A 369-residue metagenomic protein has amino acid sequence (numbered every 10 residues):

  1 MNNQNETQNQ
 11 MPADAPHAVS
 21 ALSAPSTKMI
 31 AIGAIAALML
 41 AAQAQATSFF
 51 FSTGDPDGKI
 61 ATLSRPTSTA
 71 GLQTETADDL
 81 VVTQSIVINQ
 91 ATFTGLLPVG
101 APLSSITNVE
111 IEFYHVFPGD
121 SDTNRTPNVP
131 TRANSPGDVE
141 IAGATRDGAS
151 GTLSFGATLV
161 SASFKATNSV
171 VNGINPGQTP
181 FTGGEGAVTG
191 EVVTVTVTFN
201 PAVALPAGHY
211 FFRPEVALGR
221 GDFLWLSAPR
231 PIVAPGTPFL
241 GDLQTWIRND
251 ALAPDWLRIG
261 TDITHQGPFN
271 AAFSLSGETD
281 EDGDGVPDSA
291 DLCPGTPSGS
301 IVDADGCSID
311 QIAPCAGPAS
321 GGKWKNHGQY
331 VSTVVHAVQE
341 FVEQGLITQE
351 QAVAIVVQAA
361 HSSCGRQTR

Functional and structural regions predicted by a protein language model:
M1-S26: N-terminal secretory signal peptides that target proteins for export/translocation
I30-A41: Bacterial N-terminal signal peptides
T47-T69: N-terminal leader/pro-regions and domain N-caps
Q73, L97, L103-F239: Aromatic- and Gly/Pro-enriched, solvent-exposed loop/edge beta-strand patches characteristic of beta-rich domains
T83-T92, S104-I106, A207: Extended extracellular/luminal ectodomain segments enriched in beta-structured repeat modules
R230-T279: PGST-rich, cysteine-poor low-complexity/disordered linker and tail segments that act as flexible spacers
E278-C364: Extracellular calcium-associated, cysteine-rich motifs in secreted modular proteins
